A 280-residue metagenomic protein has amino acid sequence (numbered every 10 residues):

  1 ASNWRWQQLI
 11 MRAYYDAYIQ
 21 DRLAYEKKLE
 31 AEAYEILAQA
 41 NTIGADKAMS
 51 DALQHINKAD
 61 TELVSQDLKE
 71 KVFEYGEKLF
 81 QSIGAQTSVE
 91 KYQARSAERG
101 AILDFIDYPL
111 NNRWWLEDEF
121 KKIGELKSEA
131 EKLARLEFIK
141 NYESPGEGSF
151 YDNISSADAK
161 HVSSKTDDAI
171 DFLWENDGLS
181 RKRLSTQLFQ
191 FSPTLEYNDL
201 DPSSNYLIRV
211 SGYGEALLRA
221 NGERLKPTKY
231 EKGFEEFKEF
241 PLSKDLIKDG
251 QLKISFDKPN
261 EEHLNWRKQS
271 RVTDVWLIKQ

Functional and structural regions predicted by a protein language model:
A1-L136: C-terminal non-catalytic alpha-helical accessory regions
S2-W4, N112-R113, F172, L264 (+1 more regions): Short, low-complexity intrinsically disordered segments
Q7-L9, E117-D118, E175-D177, Q269 (+1 more regions): Enriched - but not universal
Q8, Y34, W114, E137 (+8 more regions): Residue-level marker of intrinsically disordered, low-complexity segments enriched for small/polar residues
E32, I43-G44, Y75, I83 (+8 more regions): Feature targets compositionally biased, intrinsically disordered low-complexity regions with long contiguous runs
K71, K78, E90, L103 (+4 more regions): Short non-domain terminal segments
V89, Q93-P193: Charge-dense, extended regions
L179-S203, L207, S211-K279: Beta-strand-rich ligand-recognition modules
